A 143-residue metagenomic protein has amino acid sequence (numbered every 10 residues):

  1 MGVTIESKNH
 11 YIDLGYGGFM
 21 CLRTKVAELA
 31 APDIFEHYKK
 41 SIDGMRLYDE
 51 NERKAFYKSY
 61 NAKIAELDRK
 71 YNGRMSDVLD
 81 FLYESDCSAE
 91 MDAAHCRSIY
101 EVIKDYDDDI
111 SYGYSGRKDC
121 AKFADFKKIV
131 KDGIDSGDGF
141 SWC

Functional and structural regions predicted by a protein language model:
M1-C143: Acidic (Asp/Glu-rich) sequence patches and key acidic residues that form negatively charged surfaces used
